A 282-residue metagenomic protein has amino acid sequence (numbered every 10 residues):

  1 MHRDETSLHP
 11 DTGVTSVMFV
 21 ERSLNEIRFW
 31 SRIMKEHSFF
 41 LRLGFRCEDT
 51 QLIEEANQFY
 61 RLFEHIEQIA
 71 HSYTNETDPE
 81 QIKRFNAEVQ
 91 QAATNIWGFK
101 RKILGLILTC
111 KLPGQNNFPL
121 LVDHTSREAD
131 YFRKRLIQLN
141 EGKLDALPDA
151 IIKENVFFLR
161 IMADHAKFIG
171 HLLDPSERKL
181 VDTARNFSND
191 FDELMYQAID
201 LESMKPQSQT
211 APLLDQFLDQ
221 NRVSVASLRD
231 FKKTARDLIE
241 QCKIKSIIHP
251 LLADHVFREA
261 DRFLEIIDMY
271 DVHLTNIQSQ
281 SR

Functional and structural regions predicted by a protein language model:
M1-R282: Surface-exposed peri-terminal alpha-helical interaction modules
